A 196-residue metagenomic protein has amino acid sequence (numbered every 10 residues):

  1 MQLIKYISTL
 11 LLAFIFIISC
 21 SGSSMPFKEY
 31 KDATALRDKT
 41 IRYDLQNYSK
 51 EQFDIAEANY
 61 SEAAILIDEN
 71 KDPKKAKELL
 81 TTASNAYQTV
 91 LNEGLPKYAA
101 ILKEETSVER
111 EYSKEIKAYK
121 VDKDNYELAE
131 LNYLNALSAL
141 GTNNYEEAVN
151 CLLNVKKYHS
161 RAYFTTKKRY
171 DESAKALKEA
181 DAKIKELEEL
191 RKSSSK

Functional and structural regions predicted by a protein language model:
M1-S8: Bacterial N-terminal signal peptides that target proteins for export
T9-I17: Bacterial N-terminal signal peptides
C20-K196: Long, charged/polar, soluble alpha-helical segments
